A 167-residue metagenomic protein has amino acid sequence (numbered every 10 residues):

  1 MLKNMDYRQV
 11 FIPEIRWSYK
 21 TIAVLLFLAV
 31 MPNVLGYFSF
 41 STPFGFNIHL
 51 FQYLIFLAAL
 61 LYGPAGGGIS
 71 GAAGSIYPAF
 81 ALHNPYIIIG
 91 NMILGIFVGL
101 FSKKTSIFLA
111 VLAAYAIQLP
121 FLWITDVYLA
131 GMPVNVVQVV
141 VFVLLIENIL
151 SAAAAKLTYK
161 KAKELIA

Functional and structural regions predicted by a protein language model:
L2-A59, A65: Hydrophobic transmembrane alpha-helices
L2-E14, G68, K104, L129 (+1 more regions): Juxtamembrane loop-helix boundary motifs flanking transmembrane segments in multi-pass membrane proteins
E14-W17, A73-G74, I88-I93: Short, structured secondary-structure boundary patches
I22-F27, Y53-L57, P64, G68-A72 (+3 more regions): Hydrophobic alpha-helical transmembrane segments
Y37-F46, A79-I93, L100-A167: Membrane-embedded alpha-helical hairpins and interfacial helices in multi-pass inner-membrane proteins
Y62-G63, G74-F80: Interfacial segments of multi-pass membrane proteins
